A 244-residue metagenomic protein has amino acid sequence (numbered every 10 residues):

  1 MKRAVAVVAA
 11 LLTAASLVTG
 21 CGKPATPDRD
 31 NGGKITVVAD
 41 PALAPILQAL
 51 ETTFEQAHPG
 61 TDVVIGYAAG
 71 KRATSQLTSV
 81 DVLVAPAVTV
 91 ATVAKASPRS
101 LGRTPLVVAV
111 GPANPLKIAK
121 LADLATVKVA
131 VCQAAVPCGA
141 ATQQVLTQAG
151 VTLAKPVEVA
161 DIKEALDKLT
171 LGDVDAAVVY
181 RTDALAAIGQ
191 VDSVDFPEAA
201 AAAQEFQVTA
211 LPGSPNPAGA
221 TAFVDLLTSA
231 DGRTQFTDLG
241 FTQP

Functional and structural regions predicted by a protein language model:
M1-P24: Secretory targeting and sorting signals
S16, C21-Q56, S75-T78, A85-V88 (+1 more regions): Exported/periplasmic ABC-transporter solute-binding proteins
G60-L77: Central regulatory/effector-binding core of bacterial HTH transcription factors
